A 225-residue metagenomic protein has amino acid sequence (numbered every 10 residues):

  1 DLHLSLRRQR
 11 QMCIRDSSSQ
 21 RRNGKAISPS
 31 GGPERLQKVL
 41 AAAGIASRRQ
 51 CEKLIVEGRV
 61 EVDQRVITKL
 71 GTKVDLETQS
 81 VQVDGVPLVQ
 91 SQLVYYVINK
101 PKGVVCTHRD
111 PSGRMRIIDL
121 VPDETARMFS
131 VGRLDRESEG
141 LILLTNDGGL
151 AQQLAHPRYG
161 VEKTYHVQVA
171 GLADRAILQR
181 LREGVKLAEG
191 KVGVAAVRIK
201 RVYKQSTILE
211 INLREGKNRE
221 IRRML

Functional and structural regions predicted by a protein language model:
D1-D16: Single conserved hydrophobic/aromatic residue that forms the stacking wall/gate of nucleotide- or nucleobase-binding
S19-L225: Basic, flexible Lys/Arg- and Gly-enriched helix-loop patches that mediate nucleic-acid binding at interfaces with rRNA
